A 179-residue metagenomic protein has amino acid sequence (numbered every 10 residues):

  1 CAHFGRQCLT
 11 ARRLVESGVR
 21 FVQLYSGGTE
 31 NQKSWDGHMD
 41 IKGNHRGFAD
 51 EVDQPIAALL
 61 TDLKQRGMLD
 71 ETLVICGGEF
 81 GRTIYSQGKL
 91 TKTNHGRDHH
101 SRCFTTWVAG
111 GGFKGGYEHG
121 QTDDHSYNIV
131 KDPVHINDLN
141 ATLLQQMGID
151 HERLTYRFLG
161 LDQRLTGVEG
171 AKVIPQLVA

Functional and structural regions predicted by a protein language model:
C1-A179: Ligand-binding pockets and gating/stacking loops
